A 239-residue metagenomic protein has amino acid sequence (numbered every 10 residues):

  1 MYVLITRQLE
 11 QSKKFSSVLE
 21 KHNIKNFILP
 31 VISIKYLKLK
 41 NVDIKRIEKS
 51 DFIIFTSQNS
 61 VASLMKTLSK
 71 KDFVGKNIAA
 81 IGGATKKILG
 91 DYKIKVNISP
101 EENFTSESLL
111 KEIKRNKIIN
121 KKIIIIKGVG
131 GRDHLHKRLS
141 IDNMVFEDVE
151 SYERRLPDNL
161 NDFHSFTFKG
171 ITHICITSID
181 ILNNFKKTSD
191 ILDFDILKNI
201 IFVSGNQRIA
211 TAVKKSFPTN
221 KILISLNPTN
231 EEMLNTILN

Functional and structural regions predicted by a protein language model:
M1-N239: Signature of uroporphyrinogen-III synthase
